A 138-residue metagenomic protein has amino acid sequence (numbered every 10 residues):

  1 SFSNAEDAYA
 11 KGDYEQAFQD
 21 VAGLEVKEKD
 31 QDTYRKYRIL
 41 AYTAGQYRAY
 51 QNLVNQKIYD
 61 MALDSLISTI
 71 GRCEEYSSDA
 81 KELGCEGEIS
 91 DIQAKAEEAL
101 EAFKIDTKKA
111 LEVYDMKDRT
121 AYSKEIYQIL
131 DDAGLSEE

Functional and structural regions predicted by a protein language model:
S1-E138: Mature, Sec-exported extracytoplasmic domains of Gram-positive
